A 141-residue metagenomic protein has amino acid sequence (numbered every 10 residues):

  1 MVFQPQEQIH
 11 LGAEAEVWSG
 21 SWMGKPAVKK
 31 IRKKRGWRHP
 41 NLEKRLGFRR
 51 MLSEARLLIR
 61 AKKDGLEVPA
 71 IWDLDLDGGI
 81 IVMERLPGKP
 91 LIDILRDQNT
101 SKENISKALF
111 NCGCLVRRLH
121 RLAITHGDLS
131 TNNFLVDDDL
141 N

Functional and structural regions predicted by a protein language model:
M1-L11, G24, N99, N111 (+1 more regions): Regulatory N- and C-terminal appendages and interdomain linkers associated with kinase/kinase-like NTP transferase
P5-L52: ATP-binding glycine-rich loop module of kinase domains
G20-G24, R85, D138: Active-site beta-strand termini and strand-to-loop segments that position acidic
G47-M51, K62, L66-F110: Conserved structural core of kinase catalytic domains
L58: Acidic, metal-coordinating catalytic segment for phosphate/diphosphate chemistry, firing primarily on the Nudix
A61, L115-L119: Conserved hydrophobic alpha-helix
R121-T131: Catalytic-loop of the protein kinase fold
S130-N141: Catalytic activation segment of kinase domains across protein kinase-like and atypical kinase folds
